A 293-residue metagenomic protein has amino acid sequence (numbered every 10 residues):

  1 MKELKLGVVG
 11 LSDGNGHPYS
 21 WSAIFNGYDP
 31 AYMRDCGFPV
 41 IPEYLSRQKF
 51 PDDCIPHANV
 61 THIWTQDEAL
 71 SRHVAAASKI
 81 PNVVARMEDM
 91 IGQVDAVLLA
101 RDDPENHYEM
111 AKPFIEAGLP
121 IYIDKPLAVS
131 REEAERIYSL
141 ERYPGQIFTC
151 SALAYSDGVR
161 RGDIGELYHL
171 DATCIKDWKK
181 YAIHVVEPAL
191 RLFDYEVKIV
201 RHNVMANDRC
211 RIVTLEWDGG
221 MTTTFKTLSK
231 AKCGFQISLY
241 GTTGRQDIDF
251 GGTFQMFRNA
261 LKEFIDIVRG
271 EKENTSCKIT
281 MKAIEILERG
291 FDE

Functional and structural regions predicted by a protein language model:
M1-E3, Q48-P51, A77-K79, D89 (+2 more regions): C-terminal helix-rich "cap/oligomerization" subdomain common to oxidoreductases
M1-H73, I265, T275: N-terminal Rossmann-like dinucleotide-binding module
G7-V9, W64, A100, C150 (+1 more regions): Short hydrophobic segments within beta-strands
P18, S71, V185-V186, F257 (+2 more regions): A general structural signal for well-ordered alpha-helical segments in protein cores
D67-Y138: Beta-loop-alpha module in the N-terminal Rossmann-like domain of NAD(P)-dependent dehydrogenases, especially those
E116, Y122-A182: A contiguous active-site-proximal alpha/beta segment in oxidoreductase catalytic domains
Y168-A231, K278-M281, E285: Rossmann-like dinucleotide-binding domain that binds NAD(P)(H)
S229-E293: C-terminal active-site/capping subdomain that shapes the small-molecule cofactor and substrate pocket of enzyme
